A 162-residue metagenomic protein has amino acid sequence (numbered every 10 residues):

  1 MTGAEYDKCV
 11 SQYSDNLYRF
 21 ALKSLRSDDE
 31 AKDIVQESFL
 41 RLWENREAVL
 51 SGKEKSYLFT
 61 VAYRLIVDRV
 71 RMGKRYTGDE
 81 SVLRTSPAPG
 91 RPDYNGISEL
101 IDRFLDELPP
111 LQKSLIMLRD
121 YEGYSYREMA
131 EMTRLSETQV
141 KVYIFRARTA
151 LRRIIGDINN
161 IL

Functional and structural regions predicted by a protein language model:
M1-R19, K23, D29-K32: A short, charge-rich alpha-helical start-of-domain segment used by transcription regulators
R19, D33-L40, E44, G52-R64: Structural recognition of an alpha-helix C-terminal capping motif at a helix-to-coil junction
D29, R127, T138: Residues within helix-turn-helix
T60-E80: Arg/Lys-rich amphipathic alpha helix in sigma70-family domain 2
M72, S81-D106: Acidic, proline/glycine-rich intrinsically disordered inter-domain spacer in sigma factors
L115-R119: A short pre-motif secondary-structure segment
A130: The alpha-helix within a helix-turn-helix
T133-D157: DNA-recognition helix of helix-turn-helix
